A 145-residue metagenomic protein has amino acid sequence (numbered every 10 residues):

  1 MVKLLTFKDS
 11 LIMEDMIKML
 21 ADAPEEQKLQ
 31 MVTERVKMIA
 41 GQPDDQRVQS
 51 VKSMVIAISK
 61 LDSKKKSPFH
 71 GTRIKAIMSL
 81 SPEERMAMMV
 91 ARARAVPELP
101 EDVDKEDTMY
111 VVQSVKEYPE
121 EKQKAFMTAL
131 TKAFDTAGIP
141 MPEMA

Functional and structural regions predicted by a protein language model:
V2-A145: Short amphipathic alpha-helical interaction elements located at domain edges and within/adjacent to intrinsically
